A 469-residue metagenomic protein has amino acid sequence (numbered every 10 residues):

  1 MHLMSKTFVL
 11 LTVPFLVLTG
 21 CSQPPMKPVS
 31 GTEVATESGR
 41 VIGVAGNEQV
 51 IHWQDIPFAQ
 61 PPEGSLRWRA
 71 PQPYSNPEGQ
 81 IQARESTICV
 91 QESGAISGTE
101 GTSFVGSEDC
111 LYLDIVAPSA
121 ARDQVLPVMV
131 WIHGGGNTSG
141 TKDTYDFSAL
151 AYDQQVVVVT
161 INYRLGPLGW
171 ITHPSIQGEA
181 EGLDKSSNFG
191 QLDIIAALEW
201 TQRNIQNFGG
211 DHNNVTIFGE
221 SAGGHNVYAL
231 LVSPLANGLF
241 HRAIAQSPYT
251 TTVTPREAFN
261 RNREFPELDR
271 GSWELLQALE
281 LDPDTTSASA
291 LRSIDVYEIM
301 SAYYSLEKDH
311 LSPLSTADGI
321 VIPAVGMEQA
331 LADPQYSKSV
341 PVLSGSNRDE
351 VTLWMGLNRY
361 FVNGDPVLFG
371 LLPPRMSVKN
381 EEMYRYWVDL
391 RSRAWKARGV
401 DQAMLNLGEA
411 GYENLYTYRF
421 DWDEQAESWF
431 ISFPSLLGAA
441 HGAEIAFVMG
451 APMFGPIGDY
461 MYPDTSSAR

Functional and structural regions predicted by a protein language model:
H2, S22-N188, G458-R469: Non-catalytic accessory segments of hydrolases
L18-G20: C-terminal motif of bacterial Sec signal peptides marking the signal peptidase cleavage site
G46, G106, L405-R469: Mobile gating loops/cap/lid regions near enzyme active sites that modulate substrate access
G98-T99, A196, R203, A229-V232 (+5 more regions): Substrate-access "cap/lid" subdomains that shape and gate the entrance to catalytic or ligand-binding pockets
C110, L183-Q206, F265-R270: Alpha/beta-hydrolase active-site loop
G209-E220: Alpha/beta-hydrolase fold nucleophile elbow
I217, I244-Q246: A short, hydrophobic beta-strand element of the alpha/beta-hydrolase
G219-A229: Glycine-rich nucleophile elbow surrounding the catalytic serine of serine-hydrolase chemistry
